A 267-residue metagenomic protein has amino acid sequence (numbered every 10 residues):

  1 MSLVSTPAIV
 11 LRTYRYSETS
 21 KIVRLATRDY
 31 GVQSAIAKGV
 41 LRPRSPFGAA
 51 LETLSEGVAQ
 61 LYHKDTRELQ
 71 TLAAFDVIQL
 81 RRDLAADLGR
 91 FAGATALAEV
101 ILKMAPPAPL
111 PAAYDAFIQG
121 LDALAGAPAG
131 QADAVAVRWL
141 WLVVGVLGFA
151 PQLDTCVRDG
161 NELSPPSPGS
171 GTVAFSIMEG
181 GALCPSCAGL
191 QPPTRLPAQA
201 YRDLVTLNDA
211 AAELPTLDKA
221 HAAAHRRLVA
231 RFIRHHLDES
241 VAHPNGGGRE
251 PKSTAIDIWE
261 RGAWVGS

Functional and structural regions predicted by a protein language model:
M1-S267: Non-catalytic alpha-helical scaffolds and adjoining flexible linkers that form interface surfaces for assembly
